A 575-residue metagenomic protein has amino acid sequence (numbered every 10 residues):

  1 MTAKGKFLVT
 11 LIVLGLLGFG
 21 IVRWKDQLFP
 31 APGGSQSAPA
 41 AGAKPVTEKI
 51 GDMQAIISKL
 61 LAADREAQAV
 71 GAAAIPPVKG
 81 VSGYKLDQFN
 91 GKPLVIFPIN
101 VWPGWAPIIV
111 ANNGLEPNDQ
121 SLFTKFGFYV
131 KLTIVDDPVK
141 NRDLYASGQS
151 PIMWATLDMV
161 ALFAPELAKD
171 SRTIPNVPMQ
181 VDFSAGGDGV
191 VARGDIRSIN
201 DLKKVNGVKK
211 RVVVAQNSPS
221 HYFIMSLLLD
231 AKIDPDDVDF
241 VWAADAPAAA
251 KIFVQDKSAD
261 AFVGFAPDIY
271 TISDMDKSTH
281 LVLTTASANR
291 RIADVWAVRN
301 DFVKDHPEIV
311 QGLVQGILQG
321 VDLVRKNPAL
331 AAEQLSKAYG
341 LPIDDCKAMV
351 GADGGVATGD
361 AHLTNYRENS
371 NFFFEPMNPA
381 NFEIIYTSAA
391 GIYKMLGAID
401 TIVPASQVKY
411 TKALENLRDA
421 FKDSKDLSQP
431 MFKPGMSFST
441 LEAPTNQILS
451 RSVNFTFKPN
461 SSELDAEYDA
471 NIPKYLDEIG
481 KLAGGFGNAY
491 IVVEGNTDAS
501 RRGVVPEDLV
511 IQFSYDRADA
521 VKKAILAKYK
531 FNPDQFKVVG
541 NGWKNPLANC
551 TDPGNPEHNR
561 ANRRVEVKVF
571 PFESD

Functional and structural regions predicted by a protein language model:
T2-K140, A146, N365-Q447: N-terminal hydrophobic or amphipathic helices and topogenic motifs
K44-D245, I252, D256, D260-A266 (+2 more regions): Short, glycine-/small- and polar/acidic-enriched structural segments that line small-molecule recognition paths
F89-G91, K203-V205, N369-F372, I448-S462: Acidic/histidine-rich, surface-exposed loop or edge segments in extracytoplasmic proteins
A106, V110, V139, D143 (+15 more regions): Solvent-exposed, polar/charged alpha-helical surfaces in well-ordered, non-transmembrane soluble domains, broadly
L157-M159, A168, D236, F240-V241 (+1 more regions): Pocket-lining segment of extracytoplasmic ligand-binding domains
H306-T401: Secondary-structure end/capping motifs
F457, S461-G495, K522-A527, V567-D575: Periplasmic peptidoglycan-binding/anchoring modules of Gram-negative envelope and division proteins
T497-D575: Periplasmic OmpA-like peptidoglycan-binding domain that tethers envelope proteins to the cell wall
